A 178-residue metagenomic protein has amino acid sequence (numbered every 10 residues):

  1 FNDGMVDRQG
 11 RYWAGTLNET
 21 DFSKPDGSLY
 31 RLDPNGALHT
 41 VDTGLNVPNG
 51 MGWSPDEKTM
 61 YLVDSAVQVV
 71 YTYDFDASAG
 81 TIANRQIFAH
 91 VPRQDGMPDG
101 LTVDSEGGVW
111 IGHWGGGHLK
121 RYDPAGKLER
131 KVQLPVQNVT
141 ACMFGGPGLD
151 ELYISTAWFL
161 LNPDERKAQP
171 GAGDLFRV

Functional and structural regions predicted by a protein language model:
F1-V41: Hydrophobic alpha-helical segments and helix pairs
F1-Y12, V41-M60, V91-G108, V136-D150 (+1 more regions): Beta-rich, blade/repeat-based domains predominating in secreted/periplasmic proteins but also intracellular
Y12-S23, M60-V67, V109-W114, E151-F159: Conserved beta-strand positions in repeat-built beta-propeller and related beta-rich domains
K24-D26, V67, I82, G116 (+1 more regions): A detector of repeated loop/turn-to-beta-strand junctions in beta-rich toroidal repeat architectures
G27-Y30, V69-Y71, H118-K120, D174-F176: A short loop-to-beta-strand structural motif that recurs across blades of beta-propeller domains
A37-T43, R85-V91, K127-V132: A short beta-strand motif characteristic of beta-propeller blades
Y73-T81: Short loop/turn segments immediately following beta-strands, especially the blade-tip and inter-blade linker loops
M143-V178: Blade-level signature of beta-propeller repeat domains, shared across WD40, Kelch, NHL, RCC1 and BNR/Asp-box propellers
